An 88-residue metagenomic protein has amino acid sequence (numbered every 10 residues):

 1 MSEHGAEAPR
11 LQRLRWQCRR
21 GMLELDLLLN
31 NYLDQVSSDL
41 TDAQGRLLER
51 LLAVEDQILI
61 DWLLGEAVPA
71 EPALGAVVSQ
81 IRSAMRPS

Functional and structural regions predicted by a protein language model:
S2-R46, R50-S88: Positively charged, polar, low-complexity stretches
